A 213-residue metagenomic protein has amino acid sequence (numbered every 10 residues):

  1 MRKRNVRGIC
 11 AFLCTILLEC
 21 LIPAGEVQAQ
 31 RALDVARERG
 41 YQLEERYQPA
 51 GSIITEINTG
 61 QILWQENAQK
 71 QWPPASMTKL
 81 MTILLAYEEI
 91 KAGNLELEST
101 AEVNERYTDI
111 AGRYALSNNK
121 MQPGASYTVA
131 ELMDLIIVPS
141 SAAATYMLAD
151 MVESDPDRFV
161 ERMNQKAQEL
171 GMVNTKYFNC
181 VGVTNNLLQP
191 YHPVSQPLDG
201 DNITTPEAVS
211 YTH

Functional and structural regions predicted by a protein language model:
R2-F12: Bacterial N-terminal signal peptides that target proteins for export
E19-E26: C-terminal segment of classical bacterial N-terminal signal peptides
A29-P206: Active-site-adjacent loops and short helices of periplasmic peptidoglycan-processing enzymes
T212-H213: Conserved small/polar residues in nucleotide/adenosyl-binding loops
